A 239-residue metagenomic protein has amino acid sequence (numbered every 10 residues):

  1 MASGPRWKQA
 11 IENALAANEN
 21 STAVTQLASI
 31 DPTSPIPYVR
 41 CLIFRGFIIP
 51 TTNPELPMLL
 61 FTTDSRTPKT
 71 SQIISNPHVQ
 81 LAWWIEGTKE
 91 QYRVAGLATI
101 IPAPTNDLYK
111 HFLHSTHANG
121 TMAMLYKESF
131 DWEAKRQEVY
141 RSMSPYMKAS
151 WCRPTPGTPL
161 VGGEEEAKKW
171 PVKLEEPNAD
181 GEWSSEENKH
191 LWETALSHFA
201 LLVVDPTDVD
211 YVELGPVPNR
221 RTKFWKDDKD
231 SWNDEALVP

Functional and structural regions predicted by a protein language model:
M1-P239: Binding-site signature for planar aromatic cofactors or substrates
